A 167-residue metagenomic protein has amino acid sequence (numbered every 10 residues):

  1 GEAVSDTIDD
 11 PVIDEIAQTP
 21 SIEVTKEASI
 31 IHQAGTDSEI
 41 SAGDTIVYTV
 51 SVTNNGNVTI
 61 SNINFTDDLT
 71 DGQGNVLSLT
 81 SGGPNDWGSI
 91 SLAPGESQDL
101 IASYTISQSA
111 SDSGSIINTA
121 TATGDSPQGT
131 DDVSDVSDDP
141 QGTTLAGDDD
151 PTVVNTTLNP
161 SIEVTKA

Functional and structural regions predicted by a protein language model:
G1-A167: Exported/extracytosolic protein signature
